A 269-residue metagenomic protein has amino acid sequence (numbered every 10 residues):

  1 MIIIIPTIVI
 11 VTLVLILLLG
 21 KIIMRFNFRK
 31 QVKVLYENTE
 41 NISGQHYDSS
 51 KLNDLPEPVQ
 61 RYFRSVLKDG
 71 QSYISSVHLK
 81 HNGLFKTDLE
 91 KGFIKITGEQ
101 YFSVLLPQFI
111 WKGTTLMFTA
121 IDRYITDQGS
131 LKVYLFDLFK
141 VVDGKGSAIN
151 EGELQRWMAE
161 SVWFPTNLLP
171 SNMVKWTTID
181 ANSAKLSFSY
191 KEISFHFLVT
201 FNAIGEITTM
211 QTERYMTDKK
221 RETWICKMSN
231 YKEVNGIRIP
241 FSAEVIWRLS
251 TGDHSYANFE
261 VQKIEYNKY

Functional and structural regions predicted by a protein language model:
M1-E40: N-terminal membrane-anchoring alpha-helices
F28-H78: N-terminal leader/targeting segments and the immediate start of mature chains
V59, F63, T97-Q100, Q128-V133 (+5 more regions): Buried hydrophobic residues that stabilize the cores of well-folded domains
Q60-K140: N-terminal mature ectodomain segment of secretory-pathway/periplasmic proteins
I74-K80, V104-W111, I179-S187, T208-T209 (+1 more regions): Short, hydrophobic/aromatic-rich segments at coil-to-beta transitions
E99-S103, D122-Y124, M173-I179, V199 (+1 more regions): Short, exposed beta-strand/loop patches in secreted or surface proteins that constitute
V133-E192: Flexible, processing/modification-adjacent segments and terminal tails in exported/periplasmic/extracellular proteins
A184-Y266: Gly/Pro-enriched, hydrophobic low-complexity segments that function as extracytoplasmic propeptides/linkers
